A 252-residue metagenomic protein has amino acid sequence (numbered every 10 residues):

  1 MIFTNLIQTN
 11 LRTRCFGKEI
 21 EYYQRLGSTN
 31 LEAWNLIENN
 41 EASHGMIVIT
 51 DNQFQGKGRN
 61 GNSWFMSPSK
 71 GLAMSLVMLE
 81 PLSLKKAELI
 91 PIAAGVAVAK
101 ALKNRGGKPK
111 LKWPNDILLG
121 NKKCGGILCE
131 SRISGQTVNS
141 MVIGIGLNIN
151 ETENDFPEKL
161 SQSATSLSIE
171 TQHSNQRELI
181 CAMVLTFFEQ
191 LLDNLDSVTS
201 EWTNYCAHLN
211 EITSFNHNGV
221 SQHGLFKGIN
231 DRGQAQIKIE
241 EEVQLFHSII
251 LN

Functional and structural regions predicted by a protein language model:
M1-A101: N-terminal lobe of the biotin/lipoate ligase/transferase fold
I2, C15, S83, L89-P109 (+1 more regions): Long, positively charged amphipathic alpha-helical accessory segments at protein N-termini or as interdomain linkers
D116: Conserved active-site carboxylates
